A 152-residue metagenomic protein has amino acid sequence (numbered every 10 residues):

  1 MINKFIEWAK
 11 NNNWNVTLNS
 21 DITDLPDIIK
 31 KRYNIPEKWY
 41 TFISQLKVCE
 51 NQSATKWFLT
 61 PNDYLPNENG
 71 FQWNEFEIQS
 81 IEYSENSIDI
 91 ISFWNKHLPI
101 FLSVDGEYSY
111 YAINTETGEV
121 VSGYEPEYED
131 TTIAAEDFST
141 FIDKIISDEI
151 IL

Functional and structural regions predicted by a protein language model:
M1-D105: A surface-exposed partner-binding patch
Y108-I113: Short, surface-exposed beta-strand/loop micro-motifs that present aromatic residues
N114-E116, S139: Intrinsically disordered/low-complexity terminal segments and short unstructured peptides
E116-E127: Intrinsically disordered, low-complexity regulatory segments enriched in Ser/Thr/Pro and charged residues
P126-L152: Compact, glycine/acidic-enriched structural inserts
